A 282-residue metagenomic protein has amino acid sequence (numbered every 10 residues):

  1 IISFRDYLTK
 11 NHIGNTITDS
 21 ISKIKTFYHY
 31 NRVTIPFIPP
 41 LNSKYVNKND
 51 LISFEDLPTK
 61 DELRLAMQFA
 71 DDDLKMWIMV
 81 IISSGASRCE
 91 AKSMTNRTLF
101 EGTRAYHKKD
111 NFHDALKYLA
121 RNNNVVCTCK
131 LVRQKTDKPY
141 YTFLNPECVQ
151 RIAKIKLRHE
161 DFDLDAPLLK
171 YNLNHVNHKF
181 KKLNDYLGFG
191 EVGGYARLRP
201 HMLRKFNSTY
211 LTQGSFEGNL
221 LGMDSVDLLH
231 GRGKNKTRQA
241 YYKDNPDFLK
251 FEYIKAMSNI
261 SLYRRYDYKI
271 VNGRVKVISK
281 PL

Functional and structural regions predicted by a protein language model:
I1-I52, E160: N-terminal core-binding DNA-recognition domain of tyrosine recombinases/integrases
V46-L65, Y118, K135-E147, D161-L164: DNA breakage-rejoining catalytic core of tyrosine-based enzymes
K60-C89: Basic, Lys/Arg- and aromatic-enriched nucleic-acid-binding interface segment
S93-T103, G214-N235, A240-D247: A short, basic/aromatic helix-end/turn motif that makes direct DNA contacts
M94-R151: Conserved tyrosine-mediated DNA breakage-rejoining catalytic core shared by Y-recombinases
T128, R133-K154, F162-N184, R199: C-terminal catalytic core of Y-nucleophile DNA break-rejoin enzymes
E160-A166, H178-N235: Short, basic (Lys/Arg/His-rich) helix/loop patches that form interaction surfaces in the mid-to-C-terminal regions
L229-I270, K276-P281: Catalytic-site neighborhood detector that most strongly recognizes the C-terminal catalytic loop/helix of tyrosine
